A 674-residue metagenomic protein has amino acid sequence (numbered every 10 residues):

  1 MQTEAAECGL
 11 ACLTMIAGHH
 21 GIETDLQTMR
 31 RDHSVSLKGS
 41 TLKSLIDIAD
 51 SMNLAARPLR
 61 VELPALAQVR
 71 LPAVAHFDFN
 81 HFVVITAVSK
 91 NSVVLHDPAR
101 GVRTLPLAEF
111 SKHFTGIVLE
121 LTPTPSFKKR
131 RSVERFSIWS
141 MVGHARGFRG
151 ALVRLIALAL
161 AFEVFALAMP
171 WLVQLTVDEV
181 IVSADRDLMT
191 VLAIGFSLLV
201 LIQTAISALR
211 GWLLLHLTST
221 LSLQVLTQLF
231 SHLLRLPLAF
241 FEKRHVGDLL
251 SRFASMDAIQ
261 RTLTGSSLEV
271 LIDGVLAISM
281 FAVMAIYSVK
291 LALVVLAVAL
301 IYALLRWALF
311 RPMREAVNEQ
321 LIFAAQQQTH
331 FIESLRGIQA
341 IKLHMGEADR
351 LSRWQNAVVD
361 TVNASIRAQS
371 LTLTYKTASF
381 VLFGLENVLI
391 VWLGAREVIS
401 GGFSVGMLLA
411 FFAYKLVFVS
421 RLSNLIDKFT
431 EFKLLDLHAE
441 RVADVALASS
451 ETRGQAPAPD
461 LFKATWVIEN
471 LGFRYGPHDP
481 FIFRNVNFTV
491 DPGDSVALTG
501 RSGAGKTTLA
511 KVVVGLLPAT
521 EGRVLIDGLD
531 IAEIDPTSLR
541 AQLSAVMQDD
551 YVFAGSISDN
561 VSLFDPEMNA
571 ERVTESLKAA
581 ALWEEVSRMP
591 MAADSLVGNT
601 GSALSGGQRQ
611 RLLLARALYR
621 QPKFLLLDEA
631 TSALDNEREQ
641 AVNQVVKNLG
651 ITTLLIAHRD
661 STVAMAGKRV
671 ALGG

Functional and structural regions predicted by a protein language model:
M1-M169, V182-L192, L214, M313 (+5 more regions): Membrane-integrated ABC transporters
V153-I206, L213, A285-K290, V388 (+2 more regions): Transmembrane helix-loop-helix hairpins at lipid-water interfaces of multipass membrane proteins, especially the type-1
V173-Q174, L214, L234-S279, R336 (+2 more regions): Juxtamembrane loop-to-helix connectors within ABC transporter transmembrane domains
I194-I202, S207, E269-E319, I390-F403 (+1 more regions): Transmembrane helices of ABC transporter permease
F323, K342-G346, S370, V417-V445: Cytosolic ends of transmembrane helices, especially the final helix of ABC transmembrane type-1 domains
A446-V496, E575, N648-L649: Primarily ABC-family ATPase nucleotide-binding module
T508, A541-A545, D549, I557-N560 (+2 more regions): ABC-family ATPase nucleotide-binding domain "signature/switch" substructure
V514: Helix-to-loop junction immediately C-terminal to a conserved catalytic motif
